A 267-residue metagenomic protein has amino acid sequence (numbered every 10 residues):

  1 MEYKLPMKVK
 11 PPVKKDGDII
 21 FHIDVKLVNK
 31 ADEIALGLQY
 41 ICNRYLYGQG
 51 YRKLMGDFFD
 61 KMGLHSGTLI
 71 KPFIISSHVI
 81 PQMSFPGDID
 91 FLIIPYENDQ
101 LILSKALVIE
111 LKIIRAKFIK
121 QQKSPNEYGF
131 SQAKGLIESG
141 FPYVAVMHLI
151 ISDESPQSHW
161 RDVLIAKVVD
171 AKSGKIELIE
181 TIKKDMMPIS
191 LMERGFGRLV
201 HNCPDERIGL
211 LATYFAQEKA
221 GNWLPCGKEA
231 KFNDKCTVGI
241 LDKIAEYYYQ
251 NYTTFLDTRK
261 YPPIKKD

Functional and structural regions predicted by a protein language model:
M1-L64, E229-D267: Charged, often low-complexity linker/regulatory segments
N29-G37, S84-D88, P125: Phosphate/oxyanion-binding active-site loops and adjacent basic polyanion-contact surfaces
R52-S76, K175-D185, K219-K228: Surface-exposed intrinsically disordered loops and tails
G56-L107: Active-site metal-binding core of divalent-cation-utilizing nuclease and nuclease-like domains
F91-I93, K105-F118, L136: Conserved catalytic cores of phosphodiester-cleaving nucleases, focusing on short active-site segments
A116-G129, S155-P156: Active-site-adjacent loop/helix micro-motif of nuclease/hydrolase catalytic cores
P125, K134-E218: Nucleic-acid nuclease catalytic cores
I179-D267: Charged, low-complexity C-terminal accessory regions
